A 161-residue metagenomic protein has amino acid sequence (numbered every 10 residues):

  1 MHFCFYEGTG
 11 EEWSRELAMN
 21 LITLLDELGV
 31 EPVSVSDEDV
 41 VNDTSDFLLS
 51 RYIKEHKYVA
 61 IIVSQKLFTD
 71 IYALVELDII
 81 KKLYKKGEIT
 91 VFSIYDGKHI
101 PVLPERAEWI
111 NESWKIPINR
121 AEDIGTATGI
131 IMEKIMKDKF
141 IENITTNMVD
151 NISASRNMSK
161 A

Functional and structural regions predicted by a protein language model:
M1-Y58, K81-L83, G87-I89, D123-T126 (+1 more regions): Conserved N-terminal substructure of TIR/SEFIR domains
A18-M19, L48-L49, L74-L77, R106-I110: Short, glycine/charged-enriched secondary-structure capping and boundary segments
D39, Q65-K66, S93-P101: Short beta-alpha junction loops
V41, Q65-Y84: Conserved TIR/SEFIR loop-to-helix hotspot centered on a Trp-containing motif with a nearby acidic residue
K57, S64, K115: Conserved acidic residues
A60, T90-I94, I116: Hydrophobic/aromatic beta-strand patches that form the interior of the parallel beta-sheet core in alpha/beta enzyme
K98-S113: Glycine-rich, charge-decorated loop segments at or immediately adjacent to ligand/cofactor-binding or catalytic sites
I110-I131: Output/docking surface of receiver
